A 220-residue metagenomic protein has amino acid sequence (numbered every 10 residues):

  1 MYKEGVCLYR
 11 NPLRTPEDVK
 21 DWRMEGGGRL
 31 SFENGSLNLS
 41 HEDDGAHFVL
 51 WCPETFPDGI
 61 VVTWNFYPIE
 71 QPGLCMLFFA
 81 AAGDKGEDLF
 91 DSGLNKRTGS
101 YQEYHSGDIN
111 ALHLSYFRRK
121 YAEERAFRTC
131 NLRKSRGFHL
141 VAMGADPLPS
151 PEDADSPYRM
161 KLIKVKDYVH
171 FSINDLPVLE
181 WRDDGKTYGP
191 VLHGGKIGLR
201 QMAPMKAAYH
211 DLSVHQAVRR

Functional and structural regions predicted by a protein language model:
M1-R220: Extracellular glycan-recognition regions
